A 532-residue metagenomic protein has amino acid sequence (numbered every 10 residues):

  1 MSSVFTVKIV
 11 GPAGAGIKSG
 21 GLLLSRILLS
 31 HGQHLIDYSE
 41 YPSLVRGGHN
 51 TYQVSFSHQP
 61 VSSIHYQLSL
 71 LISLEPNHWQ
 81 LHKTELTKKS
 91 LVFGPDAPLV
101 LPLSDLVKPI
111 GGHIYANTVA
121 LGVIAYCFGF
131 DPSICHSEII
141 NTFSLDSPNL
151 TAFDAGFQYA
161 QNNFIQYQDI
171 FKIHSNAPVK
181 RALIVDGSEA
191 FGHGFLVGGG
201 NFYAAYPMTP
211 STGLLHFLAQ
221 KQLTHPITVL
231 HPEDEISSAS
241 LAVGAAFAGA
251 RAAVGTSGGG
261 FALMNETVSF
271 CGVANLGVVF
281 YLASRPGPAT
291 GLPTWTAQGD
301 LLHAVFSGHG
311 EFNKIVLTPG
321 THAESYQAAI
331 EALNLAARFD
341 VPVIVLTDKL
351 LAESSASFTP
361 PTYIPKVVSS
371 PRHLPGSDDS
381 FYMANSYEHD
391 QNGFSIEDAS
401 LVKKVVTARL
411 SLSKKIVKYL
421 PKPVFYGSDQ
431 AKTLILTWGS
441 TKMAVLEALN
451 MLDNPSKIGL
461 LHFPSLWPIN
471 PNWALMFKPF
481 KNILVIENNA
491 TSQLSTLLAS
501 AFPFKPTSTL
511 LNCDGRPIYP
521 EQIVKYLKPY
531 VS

Functional and structural regions predicted by a protein language model:
M1-A15, L22, G32, N141-F306 (+6 more regions): Thiamine diphosphate
S2-Q67, G198-E233, L436-M443, A448-L452 (+3 more regions): Anionic-ligand anchoring segments at beta-strand to alpha-helix junctions in alpha/beta enzyme folds, i.e., glycine
L71-S73, G122, W295-P342, V531: Conserved thiamine diphosphate
H82-L99: ADP-ribose/adenylate-binding Rossmann-like module
D96-N141, N489, Q493: Short alpha-helices
Y115-L121, P132-I173, S369-I396: Cofactor-/ligand-binding subdomain signature composed of acidic, glycine-rich, tryptophan-containing flexible loops
A177, I184-G198, A328, L333-S532: Flexible, low-complexity linker and terminal segments
